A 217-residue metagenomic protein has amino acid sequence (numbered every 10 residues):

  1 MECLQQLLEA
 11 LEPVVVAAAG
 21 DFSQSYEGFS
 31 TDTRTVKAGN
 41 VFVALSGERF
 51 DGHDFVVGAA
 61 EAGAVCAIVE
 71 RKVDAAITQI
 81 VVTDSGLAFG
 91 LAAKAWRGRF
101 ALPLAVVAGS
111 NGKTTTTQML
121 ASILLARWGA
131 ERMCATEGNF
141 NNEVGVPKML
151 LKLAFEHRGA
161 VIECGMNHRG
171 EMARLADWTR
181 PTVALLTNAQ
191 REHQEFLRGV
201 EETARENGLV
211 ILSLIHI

Functional and structural regions predicted by a protein language model:
E2-A108, T115-R127, V144, L151: Short, basic phosphate-binding NTP loop
F89-L214: Phosphate-binding loop of NTP-binding sites
